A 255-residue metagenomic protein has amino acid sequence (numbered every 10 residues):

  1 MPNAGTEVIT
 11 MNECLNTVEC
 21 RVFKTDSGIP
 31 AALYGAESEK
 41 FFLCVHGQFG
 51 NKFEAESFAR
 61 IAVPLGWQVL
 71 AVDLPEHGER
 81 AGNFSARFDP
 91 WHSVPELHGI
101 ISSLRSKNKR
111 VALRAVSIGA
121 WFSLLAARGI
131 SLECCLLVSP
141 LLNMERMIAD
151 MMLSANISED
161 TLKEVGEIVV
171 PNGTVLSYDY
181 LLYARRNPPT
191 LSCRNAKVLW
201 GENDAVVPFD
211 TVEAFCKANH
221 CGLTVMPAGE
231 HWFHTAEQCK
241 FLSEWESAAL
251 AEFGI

Functional and structural regions predicted by a protein language model:
G5-G35: N-terminal cap/lid segment of alpha/beta-hydrolase-fold proteins
L43-G47, W200: The conserved beta1-alpha1 loop
Q48-R60, D210: The serine-hydrolase catalytic nucleophile loop
A62-G82: Conserved alpha/beta-hydrolase
G78-L104: Catalytic nucleophile-loop/oxyanion-hole region of alpha/beta-hydrolase and closely related hydrolase-like folds
L113-A115, V138: Short beta-strand immediately N-terminal to the catalytic nucleophile in serine-hydrolase-like folds
A115-S123: Gly/Ala-rich beta-loop-alpha elbow adjacent to hydrolase catalytic centers
I130-A214, A218-V225, E230-I255: The alpha/beta-hydrolase serine catalytic core
